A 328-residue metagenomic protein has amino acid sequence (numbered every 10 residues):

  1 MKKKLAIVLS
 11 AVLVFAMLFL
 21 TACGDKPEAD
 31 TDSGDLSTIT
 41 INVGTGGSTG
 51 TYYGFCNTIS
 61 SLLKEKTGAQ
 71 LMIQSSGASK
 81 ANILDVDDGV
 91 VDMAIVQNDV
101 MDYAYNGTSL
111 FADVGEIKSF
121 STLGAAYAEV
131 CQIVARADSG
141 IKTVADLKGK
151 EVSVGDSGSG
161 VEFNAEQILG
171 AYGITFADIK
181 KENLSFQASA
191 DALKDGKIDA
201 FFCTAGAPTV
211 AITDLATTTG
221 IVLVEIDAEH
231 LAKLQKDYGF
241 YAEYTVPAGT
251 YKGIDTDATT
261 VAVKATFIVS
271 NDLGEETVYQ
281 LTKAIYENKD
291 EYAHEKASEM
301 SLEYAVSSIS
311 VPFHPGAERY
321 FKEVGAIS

Functional and structural regions predicted by a protein language model:
M1-T40, S328: Short, low-complexity disordered leader/linker segments with a strong preference for bacterial N-terminal type II
T38, G68, A78-A81, D88 (+4 more regions): Extracytoplasmic
T38-I41, L184, A188, D195 (+4 more regions): An extracytoplasmic/periplasmic, membrane-proximal ligand-sensing/linker region
T38-K66, Q70-L71, E129-D195, S307 (+2 more regions): Bilobed "Venus flytrap"/periplasmic-binding protein-like clamshell domains and structurally analogous long
T51-T58, L62, A81, D85 (+16 more regions): Extracytoplasmic/secreted proteins, especially bacterial periplasmic and envelope-associated proteins
V91-Y127: Acidic, polar ligand-binding/catalytic clefts
N98-V100, G107-L110, S139, F176-T266: Pocket-lining segment of extracytoplasmic ligand-binding domains
K150-Q167, F240-S310: Ligand-binding clefts/hinges and TM-proximal coupling segments of bilobed small-molecule sensing domains
